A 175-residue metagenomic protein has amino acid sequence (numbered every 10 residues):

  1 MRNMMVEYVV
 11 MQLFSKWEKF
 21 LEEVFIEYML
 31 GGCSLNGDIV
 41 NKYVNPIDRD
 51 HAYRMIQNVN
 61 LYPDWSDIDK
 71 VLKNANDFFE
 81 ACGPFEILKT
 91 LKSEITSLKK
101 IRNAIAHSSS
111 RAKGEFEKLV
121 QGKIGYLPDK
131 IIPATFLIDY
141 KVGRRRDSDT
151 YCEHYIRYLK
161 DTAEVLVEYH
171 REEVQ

Functional and structural regions predicted by a protein language model:
R2-I101: Helix-loop junctions and short alpha-helical segments
T90-S93, S108-Q175: Polyanionic, low-complexity intrinsically disordered segments
